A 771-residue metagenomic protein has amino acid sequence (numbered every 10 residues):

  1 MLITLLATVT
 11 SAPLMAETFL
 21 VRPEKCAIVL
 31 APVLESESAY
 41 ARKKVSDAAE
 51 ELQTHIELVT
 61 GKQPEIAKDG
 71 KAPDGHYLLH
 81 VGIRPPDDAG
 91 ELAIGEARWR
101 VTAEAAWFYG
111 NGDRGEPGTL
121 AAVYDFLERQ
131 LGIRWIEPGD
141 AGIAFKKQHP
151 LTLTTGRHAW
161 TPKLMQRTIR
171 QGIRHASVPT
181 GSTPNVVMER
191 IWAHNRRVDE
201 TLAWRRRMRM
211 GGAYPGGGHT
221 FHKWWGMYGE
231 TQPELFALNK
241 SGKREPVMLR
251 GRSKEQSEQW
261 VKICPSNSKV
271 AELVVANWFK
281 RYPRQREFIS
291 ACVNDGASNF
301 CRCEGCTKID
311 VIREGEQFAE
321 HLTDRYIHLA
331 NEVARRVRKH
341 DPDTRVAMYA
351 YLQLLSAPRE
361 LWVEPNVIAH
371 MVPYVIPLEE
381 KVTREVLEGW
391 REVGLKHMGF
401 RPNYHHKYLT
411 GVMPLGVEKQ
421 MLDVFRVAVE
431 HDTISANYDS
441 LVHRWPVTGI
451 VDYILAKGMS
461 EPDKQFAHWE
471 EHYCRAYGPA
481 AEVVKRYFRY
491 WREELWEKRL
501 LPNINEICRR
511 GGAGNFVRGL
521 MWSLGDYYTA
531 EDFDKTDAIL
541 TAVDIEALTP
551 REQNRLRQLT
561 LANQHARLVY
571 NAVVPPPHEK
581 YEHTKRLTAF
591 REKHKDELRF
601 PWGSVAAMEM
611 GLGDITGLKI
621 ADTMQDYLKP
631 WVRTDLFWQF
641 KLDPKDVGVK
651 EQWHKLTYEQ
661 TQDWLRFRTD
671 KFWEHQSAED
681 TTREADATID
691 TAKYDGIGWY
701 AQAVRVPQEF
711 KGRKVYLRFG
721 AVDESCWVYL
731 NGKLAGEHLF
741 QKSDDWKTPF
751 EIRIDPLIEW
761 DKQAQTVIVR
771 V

Functional and structural regions predicted by a protein language model:
I3, A12-R98, A144-R157: Acidic, contiguous N-terminal accessory segments
V45-E51, H55, I94-I327, R338 (+1 more regions): Feature activates predominantly on carbohydrate-active enzymes
P265-E272, K280, M371, P377 (+2 more regions): Structured mid-domain segments that build the active-site/substrate or prosthetic-cofactor binding neighborhood
V311-V333, E364-T383, K457-F466: Acidic, His- and aromatic-enriched active-site or binding-groove loops in soluble protein domains that engage sugars
A330-S356, M398-H405, Y438: Aromatic-lined carbohydrate-recognition surfaces of secreted/lumenal glycan-active proteins
G458-P630, T634: Catalytic domains of carbohydrate-active enzymes that cleave complex glycans
I620-G720, H738-Q741, W746-P749: Extended carbohydrate-recognition surfaces in non-catalytic/accessory domains of CAZymes and lectin-like proteins
Y729-V771: Beta-strand-rich ligand-recognition modules
